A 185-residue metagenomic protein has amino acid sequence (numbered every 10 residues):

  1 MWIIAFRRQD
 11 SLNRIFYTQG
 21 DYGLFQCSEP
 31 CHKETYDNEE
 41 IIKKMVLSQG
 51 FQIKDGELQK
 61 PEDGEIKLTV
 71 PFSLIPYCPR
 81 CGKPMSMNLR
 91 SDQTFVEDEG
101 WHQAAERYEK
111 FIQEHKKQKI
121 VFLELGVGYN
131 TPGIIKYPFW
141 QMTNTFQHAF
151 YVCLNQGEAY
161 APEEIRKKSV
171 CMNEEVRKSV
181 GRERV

Functional and structural regions predicted by a protein language model:
M1-V185: Conserved catalytic alpha/beta core of Sir2/sirtuin-type deacylases, generalized to analogous enzyme cores that bind
